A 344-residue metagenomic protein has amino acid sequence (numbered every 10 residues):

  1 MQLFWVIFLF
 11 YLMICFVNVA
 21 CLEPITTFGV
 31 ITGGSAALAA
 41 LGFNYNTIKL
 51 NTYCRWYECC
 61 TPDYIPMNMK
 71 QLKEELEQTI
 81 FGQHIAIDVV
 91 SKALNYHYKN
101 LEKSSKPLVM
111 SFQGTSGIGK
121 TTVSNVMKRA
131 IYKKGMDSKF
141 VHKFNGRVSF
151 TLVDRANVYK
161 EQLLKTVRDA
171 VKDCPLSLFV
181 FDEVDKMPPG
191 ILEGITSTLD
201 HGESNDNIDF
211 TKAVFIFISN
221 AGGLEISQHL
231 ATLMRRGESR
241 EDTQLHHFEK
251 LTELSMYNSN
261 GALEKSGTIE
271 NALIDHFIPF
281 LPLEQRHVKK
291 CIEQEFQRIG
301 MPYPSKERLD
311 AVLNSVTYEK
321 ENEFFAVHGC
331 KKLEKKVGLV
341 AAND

Functional and structural regions predicted by a protein language model:
Q2, E23-L41, V126-R129, T268-N271 (+1 more regions): C-terminal alpha-helical "lid" subdomain
Q2-W5, Y11, C15-K70: Extended, charged/polar low-complexity intrinsically disordered regions
N68-L108: Pre-Walker A (pre-P-loop) alpha-helix and adjacent loop at the N terminus of AAA/AAA+ ATPase modules, a conserved
K106-K139: Walker A/P-loop
S138-C174: Short glycine-rich substrate-engagement loop in P-loop NTPases that contacts/grips substrate
R168-D169, G190-I216, N220-L224, A231-R240: Conserved catalytic/switch belt of AAA+ P-loop NTPases
D182-E183: Walker B catalytic acidic pair
S219-A221, R235-T268, D275-V288: Conserved AAA+ ATPase "SRH/arginine-finger" region at the nucleotide-binding site
